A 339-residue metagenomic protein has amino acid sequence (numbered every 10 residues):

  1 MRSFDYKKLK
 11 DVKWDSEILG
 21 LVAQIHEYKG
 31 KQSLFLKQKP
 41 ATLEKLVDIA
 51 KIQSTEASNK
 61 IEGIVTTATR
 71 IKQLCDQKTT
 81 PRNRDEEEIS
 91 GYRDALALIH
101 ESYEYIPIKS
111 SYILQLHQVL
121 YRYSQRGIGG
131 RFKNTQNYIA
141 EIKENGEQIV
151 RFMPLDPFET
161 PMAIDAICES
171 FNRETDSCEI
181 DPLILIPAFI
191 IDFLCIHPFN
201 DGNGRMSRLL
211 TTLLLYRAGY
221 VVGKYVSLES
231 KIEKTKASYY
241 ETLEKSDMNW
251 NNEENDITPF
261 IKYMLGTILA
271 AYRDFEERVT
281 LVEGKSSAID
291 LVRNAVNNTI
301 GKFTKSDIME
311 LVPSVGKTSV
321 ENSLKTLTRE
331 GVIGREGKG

Functional and structural regions predicted by a protein language model:
M1-G339: FIC/Doc superfamily catalytic core
